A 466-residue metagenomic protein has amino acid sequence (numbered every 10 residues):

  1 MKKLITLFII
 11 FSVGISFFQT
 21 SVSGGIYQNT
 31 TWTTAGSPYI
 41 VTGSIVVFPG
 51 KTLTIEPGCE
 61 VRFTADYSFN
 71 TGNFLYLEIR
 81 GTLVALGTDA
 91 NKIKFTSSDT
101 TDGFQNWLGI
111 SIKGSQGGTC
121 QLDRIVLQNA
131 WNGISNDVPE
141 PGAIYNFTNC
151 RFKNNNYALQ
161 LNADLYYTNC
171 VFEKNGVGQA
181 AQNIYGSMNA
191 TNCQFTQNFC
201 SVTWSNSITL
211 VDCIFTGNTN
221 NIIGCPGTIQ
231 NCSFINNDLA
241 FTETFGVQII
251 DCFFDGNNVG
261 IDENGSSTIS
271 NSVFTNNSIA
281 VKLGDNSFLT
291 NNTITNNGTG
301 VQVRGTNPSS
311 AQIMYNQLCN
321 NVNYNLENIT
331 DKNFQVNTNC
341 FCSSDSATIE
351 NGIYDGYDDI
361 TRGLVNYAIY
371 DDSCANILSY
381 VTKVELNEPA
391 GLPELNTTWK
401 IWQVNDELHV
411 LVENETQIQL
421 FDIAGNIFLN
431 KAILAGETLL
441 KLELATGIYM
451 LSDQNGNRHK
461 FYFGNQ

Functional and structural regions predicted by a protein language model:
M1-L4, D358, G464-Q466: Short, Lys/Arg-enriched, disordered terminal segments
M1-S21, V384, E388: Bacterial Sec-dependent N-terminal signal peptides
K2-L7, K153-N154, Q160-A163, T168 (+6 more regions): Terminal non-domain segments
Q19-D285, T290-E385: Beta-strand/loop edge motif enriched in small/polar residues
Y39-V41, N387, L395-K400: Acidic/polar, low-complexity intrinsically disordered N-terminal segments immediately downstream of a Sec signal
P393-Q466: C-terminal outer-membrane/trafficking sorting elements
